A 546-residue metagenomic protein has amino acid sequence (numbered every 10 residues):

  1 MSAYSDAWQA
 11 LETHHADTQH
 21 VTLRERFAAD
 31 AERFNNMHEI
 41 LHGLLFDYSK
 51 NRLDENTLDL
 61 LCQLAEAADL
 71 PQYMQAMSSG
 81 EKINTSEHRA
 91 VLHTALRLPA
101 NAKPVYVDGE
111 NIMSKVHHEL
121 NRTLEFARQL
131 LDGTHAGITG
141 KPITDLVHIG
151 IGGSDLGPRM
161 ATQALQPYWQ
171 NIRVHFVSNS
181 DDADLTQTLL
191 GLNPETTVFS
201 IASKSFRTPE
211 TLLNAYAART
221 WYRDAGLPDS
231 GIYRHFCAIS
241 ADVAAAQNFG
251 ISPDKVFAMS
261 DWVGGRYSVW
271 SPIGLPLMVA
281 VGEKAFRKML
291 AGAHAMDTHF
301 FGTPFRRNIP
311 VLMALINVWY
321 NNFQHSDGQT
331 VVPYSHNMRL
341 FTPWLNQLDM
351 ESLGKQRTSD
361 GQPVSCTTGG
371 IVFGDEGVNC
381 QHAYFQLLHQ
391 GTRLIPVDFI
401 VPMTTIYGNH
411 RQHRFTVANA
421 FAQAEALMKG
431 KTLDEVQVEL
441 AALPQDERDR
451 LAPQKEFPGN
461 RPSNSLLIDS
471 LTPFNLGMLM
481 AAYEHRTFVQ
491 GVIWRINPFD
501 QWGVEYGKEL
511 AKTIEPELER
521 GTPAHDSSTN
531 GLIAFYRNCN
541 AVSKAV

Functional and structural regions predicted by a protein language model:
A3-A7, H14-T139, F415-F421, E425-D446 (+4 more regions): Extended, charge-enriched "interface" segments that sit outside catalytic cores
D6, A29-E32, R52, N56 (+19 more regions): Conserved active-site and cofactor/substrate-binding residues in soluble primary-metabolism enzymes
E125-G133, T139-T303, T513: Glycine-rich phosphate-binding loops that contact phosphosugars or nucleotide phosphates
L131-T134, M160-T162, W169, L353 (+2 more regions): Non-catalytic terminal/interface segments that mediate subunit docking, oligomerization, and allosteric communication
T144-G150, F199-S205, G328-S335, I371-V372 (+1 more regions): Short glycine-rich or small-residue beta-strand-to-loop segments that form or flank ligand, phosphate, metal/Fe-S
A161-Q166, L190-P194, A215-A217, D254 (+4 more regions): Short, solvent-exposed amphipathic alpha-helical segments in soluble enzyme and RNA/protein-processing domains
W221-N409, G430, G459, K508-E515 (+1 more regions): Active-site phosphate/pyrophosphate-binding segments
F457-R461, S465-W494, F499, Y506 (+2 more regions): C-terminal accessory domains/tails appended to large, multi-domain proteins
